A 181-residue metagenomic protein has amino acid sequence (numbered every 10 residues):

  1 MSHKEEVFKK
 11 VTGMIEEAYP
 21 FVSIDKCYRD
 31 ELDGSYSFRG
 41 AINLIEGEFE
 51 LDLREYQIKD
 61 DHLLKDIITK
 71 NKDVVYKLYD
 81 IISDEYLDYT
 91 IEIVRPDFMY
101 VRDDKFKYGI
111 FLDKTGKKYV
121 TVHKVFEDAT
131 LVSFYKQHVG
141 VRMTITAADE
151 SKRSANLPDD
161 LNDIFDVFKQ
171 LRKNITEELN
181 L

Functional and structural regions predicted by a protein language model:
M1-K26, D60-F126, K152: Negatively charged, low-complexity tracts enriched in Asp/Glu with abundant Ser/Thr
S2-H3, T176-L181: Short acidic DE-rich linear segments
H3, L32, A155: Residue-level signal for functionally critical sites in structured catalytic/ligand-binding pockets
D25-N43: Short edge beta-strands and adjacent turn/loop segments
G34-F38, M99, V141: Short beta-strand micro-motifs in enzyme catalytic cores
L44-K70, Y76, F106-D166: Intrinsically disordered, low-complexity regulatory segments enriched in Ser/Thr/Pro and charged residues
V167-L171, T176-E177: Flexible loop/turn and low-complexity linker elements, especially glycine-anchored beta turns and charged/proline-rich
